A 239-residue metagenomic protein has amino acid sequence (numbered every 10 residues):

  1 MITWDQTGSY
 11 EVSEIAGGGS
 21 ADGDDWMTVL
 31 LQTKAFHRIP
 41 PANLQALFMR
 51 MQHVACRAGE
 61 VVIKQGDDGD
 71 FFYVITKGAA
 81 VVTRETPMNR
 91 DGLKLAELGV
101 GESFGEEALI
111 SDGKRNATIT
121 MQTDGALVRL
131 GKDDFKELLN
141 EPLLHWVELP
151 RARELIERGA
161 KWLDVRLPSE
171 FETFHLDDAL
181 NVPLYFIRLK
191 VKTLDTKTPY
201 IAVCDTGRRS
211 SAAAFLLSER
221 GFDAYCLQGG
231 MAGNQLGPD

Functional and structural regions predicted by a protein language model:
M1-T173, I187-R188, R209-A232, D239: Cytosolic regulatory regions built on CNB/CRP/Popeye-like sensor folds
D178-I201: Helix-loop module immediately N-terminal to the HCX5R catalytic loop in PTP-like cysteine phosphatase domains
L194, G237-D239: Short secondary-structure transition/capping segments
